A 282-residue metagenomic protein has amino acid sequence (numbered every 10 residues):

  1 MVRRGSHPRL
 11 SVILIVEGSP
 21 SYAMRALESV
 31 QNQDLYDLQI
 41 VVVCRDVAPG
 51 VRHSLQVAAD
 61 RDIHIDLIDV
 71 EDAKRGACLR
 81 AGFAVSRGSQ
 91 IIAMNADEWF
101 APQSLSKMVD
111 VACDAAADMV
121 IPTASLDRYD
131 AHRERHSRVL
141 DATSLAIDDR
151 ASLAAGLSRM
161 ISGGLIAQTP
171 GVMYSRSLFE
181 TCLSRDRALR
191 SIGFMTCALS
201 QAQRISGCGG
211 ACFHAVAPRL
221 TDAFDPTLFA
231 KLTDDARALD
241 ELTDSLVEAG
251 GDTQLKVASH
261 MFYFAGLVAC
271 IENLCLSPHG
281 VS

Functional and structural regions predicted by a protein language model:
M1-H7, A211-S282: C-terminal subregions of glycosyltransferases and related glycan-biosynthesis enzymes
M1-S29: N-proximal low-complexity "stem/linker" segments adjacent to membrane-targeting elements
P8-S11, Q39, G193: Cell-envelope/extracellular polymer assembly enzymes that use nucleotide-activated donors
Q31-D69: Acidic donor-binding segment of Leloir-type glycosyltransferases
R45, M94-A96: Active-site acidic Asp-centered loop
V70-S86: Glycine-rich, basic loop-to-helix element that forms the pyrophosphate-binding segment of sugar-nucleotide handling
I91: Short aromatic/hydrophobic "clamp" motif used to bind/position activated sugar donors
W99-C208, A215-F229: Donor-binding/catalytic cores of nucleotide-activated saccharide and glycerol-phosphate transferases/polymerases
